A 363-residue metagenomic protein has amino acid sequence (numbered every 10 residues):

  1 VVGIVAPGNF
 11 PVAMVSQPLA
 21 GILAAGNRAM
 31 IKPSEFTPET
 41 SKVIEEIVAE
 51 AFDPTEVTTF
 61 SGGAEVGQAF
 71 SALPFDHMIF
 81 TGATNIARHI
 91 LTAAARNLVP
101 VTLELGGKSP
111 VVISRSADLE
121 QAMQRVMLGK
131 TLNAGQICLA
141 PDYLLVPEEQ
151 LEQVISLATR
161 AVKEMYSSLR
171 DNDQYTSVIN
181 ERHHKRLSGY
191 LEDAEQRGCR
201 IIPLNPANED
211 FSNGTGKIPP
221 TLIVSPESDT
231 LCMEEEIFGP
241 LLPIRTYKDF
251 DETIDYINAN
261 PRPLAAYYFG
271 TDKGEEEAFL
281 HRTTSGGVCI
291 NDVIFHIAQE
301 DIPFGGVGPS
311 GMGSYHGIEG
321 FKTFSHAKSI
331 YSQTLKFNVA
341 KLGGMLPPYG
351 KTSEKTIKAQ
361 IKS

Functional and structural regions predicted by a protein language model:
V1-Q121, Y247, K362: Rossmann-like NAD(P) dinucleotide-binding subdomain of oxidoreductase/dehydrogenase enzymes
G26, V57, M78, G107 (+5 more regions): Residue-level signal for inorganic ion chemistry
S41-I44, F70, I90, V154 (+3 more regions): Hydrophobic packing residues within well-ordered alpha-helices of enzyme cores
F52, N85-E227, I290, K351-S353 (+1 more regions): ALDH superfamily catalytic-core signature
G67-Q68, M123, I254, E277: Short hydrophobic/charged patches on amphipathic alpha-helices used for structural packing and interfaces
S71-A72, L105-G107, I137-L139, D171-N172 (+2 more regions): Short glycine-enriched loop/turn motifs at secondary-structure junctions
D210, K217-S363: Conserved C-terminal structural/oligomerization subdomain of aldehyde/semialdehyde dehydrogenase
